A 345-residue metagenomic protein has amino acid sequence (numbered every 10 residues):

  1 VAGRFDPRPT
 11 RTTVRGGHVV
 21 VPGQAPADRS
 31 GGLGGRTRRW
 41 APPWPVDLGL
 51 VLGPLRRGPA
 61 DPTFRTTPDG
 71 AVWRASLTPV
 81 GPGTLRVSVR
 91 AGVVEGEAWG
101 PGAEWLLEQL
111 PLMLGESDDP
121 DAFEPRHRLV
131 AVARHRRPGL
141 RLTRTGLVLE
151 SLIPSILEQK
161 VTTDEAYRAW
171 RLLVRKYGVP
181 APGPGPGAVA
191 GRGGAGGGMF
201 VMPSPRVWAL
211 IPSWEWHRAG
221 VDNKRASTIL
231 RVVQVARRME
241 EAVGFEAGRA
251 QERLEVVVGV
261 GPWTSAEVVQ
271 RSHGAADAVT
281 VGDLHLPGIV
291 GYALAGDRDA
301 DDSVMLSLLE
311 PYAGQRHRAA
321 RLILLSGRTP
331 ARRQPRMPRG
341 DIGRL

Functional and structural regions predicted by a protein language model:
A2-L345: HhH-family (HhH-GPD) DNA N-glycosylase catalytic core used in base-excision repair
